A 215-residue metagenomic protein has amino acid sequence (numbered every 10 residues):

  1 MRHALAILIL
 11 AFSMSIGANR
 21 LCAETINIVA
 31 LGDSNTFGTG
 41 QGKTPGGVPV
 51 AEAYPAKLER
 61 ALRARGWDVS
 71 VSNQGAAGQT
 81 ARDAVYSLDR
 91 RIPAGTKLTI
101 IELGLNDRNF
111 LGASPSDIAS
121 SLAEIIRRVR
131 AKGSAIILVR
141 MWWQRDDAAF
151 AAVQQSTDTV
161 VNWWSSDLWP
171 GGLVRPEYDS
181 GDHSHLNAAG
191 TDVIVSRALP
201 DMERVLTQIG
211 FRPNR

Functional and structural regions predicted by a protein language model:
M1-A4: Positively charged n-region of N-terminal signal peptides that target proteins for export
A6-I16: Bacterial N-terminal signal peptides
N19-Q74, D89-G95: Serine-esterase "nucleophile elbow" of acetyl-processing enzymes
N27-L31, T36, S70-G75, K97-L103 (+3 more regions): Structural recognition of the beta-strand scaffold that forms the well-ordered cores of secreted hydrolase catalytic
S34-F37, A76-A81, L105-F110, W142-D146 (+2 more regions): Solvent-exposed loop/turn segments at secondary-structure junctions within structured extracellular/periplasmic domains
E52-A56, A81-R91, S116-E124, A148: Alpha-helical scaffolding within the catalytic cores of extracellular/periplasmic polymer-degrading hydrolases
E102-R108, A123-A151: Active-site segments of SGNH/GDSL-like serine hydrolases that catalyze O-acetyl group transfer/hydrolysis on lipids
W142-R215: Catalytic His-Asp segment of secreted/periplasmic serine-dependent ester chemistry enzymes
